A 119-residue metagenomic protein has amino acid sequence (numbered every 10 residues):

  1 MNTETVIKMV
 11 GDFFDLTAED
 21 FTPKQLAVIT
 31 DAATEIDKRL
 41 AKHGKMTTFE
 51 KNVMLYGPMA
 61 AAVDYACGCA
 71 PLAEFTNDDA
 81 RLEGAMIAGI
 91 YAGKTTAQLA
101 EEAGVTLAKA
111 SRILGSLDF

Functional and structural regions predicted by a protein language model:
M1-A61: General nucleic-acid-binding
A41-T48, A73-T76, A80-R81: Intrinsic-disorder/low-complexity linker and hinge segments
M59-F75: Short, Lys/Arg-enriched N-terminal segment that forms or immediately precedes the first helix of a structured domain
N77-A80, S111-F119: Short, solvent-exposed alpha-helical "recognition" segments
N77-K94: Short, amphipathic alpha-helical "recognition" segments used to contact nucleic acids or chromatin
L99-A100: Short alpha-helical "recognition helix" segments of helix-turn-helix
A108: Key DNA-contact positions within bacterial/archaeal DNA-binding proteins
